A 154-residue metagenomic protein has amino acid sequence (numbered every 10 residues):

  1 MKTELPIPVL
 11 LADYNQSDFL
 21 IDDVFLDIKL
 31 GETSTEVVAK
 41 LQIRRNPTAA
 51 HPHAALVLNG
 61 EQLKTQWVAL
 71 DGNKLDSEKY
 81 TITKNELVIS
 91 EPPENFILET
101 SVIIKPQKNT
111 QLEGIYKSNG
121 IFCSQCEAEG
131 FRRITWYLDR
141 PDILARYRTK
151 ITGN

Functional and structural regions predicted by a protein language model:
M1-N154: Acidic/His-enriched low-complexity segments
